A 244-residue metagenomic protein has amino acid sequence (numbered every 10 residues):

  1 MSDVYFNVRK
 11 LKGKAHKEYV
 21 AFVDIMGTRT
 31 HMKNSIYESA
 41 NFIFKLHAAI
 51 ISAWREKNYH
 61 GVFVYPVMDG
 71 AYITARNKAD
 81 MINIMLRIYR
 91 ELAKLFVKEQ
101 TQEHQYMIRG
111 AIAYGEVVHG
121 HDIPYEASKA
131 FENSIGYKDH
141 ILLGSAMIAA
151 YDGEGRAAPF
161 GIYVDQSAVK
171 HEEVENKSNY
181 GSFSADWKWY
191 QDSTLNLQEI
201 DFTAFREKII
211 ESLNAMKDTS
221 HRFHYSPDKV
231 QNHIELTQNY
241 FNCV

Functional and structural regions predicted by a protein language model:
M1-K10, A149, A157-V244: Intrinsically disordered, glycine/charged-rich C-terminal tails and inter-domain linkers that flank nucleotidyl cyclase
S2-R87, E91-K94: Catalytic NTP-binding/metal-coordinating core of nucleotidyl cyclase/transferase enzymes
G13-K14, Y65, H104, E154-A157: Intrinsically disordered, low-complexity regulatory regions enriched in Ser/Pro/Gly/Thr and acidic residues
F22, M107-A113, G161-Q166: A structural signal for short, well-ordered beta-strand segments and their strand-loop junctions that often border
M32, A75, H121, E172-E173: Activation segment
R55-M81, K98-L142: Catalytic core of nucleotidyl cyclases, primarily class III adenylyl/guanylyl cyclases
Y89, A93-Q100, E154-G155: N-terminal cationic-hydrophobic initiation segments that often serve targeting/anchoring roles
G120-Q166, K170, K177-S178: Glycine- and acidic-residue-rich phosphate-binding/metal-coordinating active-site segment common to enzymes that handle
